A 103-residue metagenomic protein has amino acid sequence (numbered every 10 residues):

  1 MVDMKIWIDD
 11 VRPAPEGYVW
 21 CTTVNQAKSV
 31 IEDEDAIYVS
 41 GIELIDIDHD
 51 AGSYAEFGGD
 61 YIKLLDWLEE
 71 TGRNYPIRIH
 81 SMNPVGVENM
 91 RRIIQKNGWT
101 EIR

Functional and structural regions predicted by a protein language model:
M1-R103: Catalytic phosphate/metal-binding cores of nucleic-acid and nucleotide-processing enzymes, i.e., regions that mediate
